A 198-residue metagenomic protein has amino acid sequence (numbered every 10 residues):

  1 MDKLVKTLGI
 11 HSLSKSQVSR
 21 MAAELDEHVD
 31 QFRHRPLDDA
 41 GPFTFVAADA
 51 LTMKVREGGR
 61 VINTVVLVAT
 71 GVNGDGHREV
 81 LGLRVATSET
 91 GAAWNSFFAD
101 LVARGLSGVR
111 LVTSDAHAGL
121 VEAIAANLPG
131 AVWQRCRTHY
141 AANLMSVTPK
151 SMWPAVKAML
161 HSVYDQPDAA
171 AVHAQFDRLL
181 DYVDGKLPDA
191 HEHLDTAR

Functional and structural regions predicted by a protein language model:
M1-V5: Short, charged amphipathic recognition helices of the HTH superfamily and cognate SANT/SANTA-like modules
K6-T7, H11, R20-T113, A118 (+2 more regions): RNase H-like nuclease fold core
G76-H77, R137, A155, R198: Short acidic (Asp/Glu) and glycine-rich catalytic loops that position anionic groups and cofactors
G130-V147: Inter-helix linker motif
L144-A174, R178: Metal-dependent DNA phosphodiester-chemistry modules and their immediately adjacent helices/loops in DNA-processing
D165-R198: Acidic/histidine-rich catalytic cores and adjacent linkers of DNA breakage/strand-transfer/modification proteins
